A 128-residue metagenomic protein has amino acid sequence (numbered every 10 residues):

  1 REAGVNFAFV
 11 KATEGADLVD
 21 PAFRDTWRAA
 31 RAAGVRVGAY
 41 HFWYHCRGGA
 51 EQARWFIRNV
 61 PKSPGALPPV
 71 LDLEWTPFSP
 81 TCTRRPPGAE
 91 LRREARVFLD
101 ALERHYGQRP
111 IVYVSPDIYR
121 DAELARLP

Functional and structural regions predicted by a protein language model:
R1-Y106: Substrate-binding cleft of extracellular glycoside hydrolase catalytic domains
E103-R120: Aromatic-lined carbohydrate-recognition surfaces of secreted/lumenal glycan-active proteins
Y119-P128: Substrate-binding cleft/loops of secretory-pathway carbohydrate-active enzymes
